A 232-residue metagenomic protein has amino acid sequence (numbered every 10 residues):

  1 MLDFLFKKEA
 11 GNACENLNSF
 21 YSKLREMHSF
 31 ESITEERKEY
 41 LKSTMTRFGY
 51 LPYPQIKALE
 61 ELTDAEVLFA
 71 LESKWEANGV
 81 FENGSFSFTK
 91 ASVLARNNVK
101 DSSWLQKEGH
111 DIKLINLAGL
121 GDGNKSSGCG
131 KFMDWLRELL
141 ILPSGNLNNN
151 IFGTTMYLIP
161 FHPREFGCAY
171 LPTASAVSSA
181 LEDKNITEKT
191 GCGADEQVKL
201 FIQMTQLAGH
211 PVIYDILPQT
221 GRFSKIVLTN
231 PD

Functional and structural regions predicted by a protein language model:
L2-P211, Q219-N230: N-terminal structural segment of carbohydrate-active enzymes
